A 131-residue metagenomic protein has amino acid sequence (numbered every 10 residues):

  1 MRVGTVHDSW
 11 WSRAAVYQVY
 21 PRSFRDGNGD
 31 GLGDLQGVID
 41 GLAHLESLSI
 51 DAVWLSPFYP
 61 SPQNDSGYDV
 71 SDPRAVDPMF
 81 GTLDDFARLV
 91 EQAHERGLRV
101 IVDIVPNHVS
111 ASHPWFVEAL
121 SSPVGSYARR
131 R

Functional and structural regions predicted by a protein language model:
R2-R131: Acidic/aromatic-lined carbohydrate-recognition and catalytic surfaces of CAZymes acting on diverse glycans
